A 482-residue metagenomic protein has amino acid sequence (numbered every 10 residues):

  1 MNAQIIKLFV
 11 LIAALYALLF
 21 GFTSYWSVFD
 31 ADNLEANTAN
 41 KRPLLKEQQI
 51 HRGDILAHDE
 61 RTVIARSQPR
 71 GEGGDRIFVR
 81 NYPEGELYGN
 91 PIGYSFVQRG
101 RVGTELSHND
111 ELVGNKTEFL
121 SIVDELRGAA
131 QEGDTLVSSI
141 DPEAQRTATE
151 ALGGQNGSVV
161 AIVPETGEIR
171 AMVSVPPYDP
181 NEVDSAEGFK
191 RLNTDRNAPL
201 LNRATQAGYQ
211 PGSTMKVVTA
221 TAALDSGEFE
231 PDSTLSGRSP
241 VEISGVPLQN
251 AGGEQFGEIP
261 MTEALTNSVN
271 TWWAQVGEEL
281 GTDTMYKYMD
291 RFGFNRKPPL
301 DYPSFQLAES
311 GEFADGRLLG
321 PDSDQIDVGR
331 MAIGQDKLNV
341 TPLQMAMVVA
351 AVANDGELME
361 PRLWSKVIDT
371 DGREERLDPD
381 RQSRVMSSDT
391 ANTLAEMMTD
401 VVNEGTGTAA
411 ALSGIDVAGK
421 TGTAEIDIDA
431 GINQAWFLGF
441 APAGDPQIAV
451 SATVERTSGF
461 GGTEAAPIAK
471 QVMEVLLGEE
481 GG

Functional and structural regions predicted by a protein language model:
M1-G188, A198-P199, G208-S213, E228-S233 (+5 more regions): Periplasmic/cell-envelope proteins involved in peptidoglycan metabolism and beta-lactam response
I169-S213, V218-T457: Beta-lactam-recognizing serine transpeptidase/beta-lactamase-like catalytic domain environment
